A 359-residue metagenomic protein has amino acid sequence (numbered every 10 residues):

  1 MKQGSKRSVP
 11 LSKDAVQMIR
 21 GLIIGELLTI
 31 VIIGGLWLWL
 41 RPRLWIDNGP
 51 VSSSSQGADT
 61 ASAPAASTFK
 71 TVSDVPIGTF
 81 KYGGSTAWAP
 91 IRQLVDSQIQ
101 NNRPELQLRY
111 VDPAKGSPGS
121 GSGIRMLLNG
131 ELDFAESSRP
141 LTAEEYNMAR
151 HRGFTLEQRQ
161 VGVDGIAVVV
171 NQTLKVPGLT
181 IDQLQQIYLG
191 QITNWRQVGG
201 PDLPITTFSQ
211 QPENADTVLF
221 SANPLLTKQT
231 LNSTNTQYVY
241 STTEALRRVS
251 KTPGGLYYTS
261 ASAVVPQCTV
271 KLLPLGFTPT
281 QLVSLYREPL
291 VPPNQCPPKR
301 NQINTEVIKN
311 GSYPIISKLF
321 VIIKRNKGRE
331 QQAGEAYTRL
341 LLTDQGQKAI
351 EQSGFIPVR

Functional and structural regions predicted by a protein language model:
K2-A135, R139, E157-G162, V169-R359: Exported/periplasmic ABC-transporter solute-binding proteins
E144-G162: Signal peptide-directed extracytoplasmic domains
